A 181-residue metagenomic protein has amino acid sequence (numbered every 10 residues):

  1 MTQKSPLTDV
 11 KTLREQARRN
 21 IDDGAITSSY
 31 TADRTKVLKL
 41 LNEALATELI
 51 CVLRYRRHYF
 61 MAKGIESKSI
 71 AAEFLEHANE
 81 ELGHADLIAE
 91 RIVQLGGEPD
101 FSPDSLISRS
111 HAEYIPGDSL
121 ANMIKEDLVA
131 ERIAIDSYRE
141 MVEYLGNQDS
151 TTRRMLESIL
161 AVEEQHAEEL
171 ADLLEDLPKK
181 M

Functional and structural regions predicted by a protein language model:
M1-M181: Iron-associated oxidoreductase/ferritin-like identity signal
